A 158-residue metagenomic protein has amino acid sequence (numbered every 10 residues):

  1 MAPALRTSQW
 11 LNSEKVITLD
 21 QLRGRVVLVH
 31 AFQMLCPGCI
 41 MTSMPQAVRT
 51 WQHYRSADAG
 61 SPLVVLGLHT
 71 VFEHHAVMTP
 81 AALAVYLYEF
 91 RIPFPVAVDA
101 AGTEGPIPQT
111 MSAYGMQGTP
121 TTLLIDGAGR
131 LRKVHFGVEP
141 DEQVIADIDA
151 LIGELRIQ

Functional and structural regions predicted by a protein language model:
M1-D20, S43: N-terminal "domain-start" segment that seeds a small globular fold
P3, P37-G38, P45, R49 (+3 more regions): Proline-centered helix-kink/hinge sites
I17-S43, A47, V65: Short active-site neighborhood of thiol/selenol oxidoreductases, capturing the structured segment around
R23-V27, A59-V64, R91-F94, G127: Loop/turn elements at helix/coil->beta-strand transitions in domains of secreted/extracellular proteins
I40-F90, A101-Q109: Structural microenvironment flanking redox-active thiols in thiol-disulfide oxidoreductases
T42, F90-I92, V98-D149: Thiol/disulfide oxidoreductase modules built on the thioredoxin-like
D147-Q158: Short, solvent-exposed cationic patches
